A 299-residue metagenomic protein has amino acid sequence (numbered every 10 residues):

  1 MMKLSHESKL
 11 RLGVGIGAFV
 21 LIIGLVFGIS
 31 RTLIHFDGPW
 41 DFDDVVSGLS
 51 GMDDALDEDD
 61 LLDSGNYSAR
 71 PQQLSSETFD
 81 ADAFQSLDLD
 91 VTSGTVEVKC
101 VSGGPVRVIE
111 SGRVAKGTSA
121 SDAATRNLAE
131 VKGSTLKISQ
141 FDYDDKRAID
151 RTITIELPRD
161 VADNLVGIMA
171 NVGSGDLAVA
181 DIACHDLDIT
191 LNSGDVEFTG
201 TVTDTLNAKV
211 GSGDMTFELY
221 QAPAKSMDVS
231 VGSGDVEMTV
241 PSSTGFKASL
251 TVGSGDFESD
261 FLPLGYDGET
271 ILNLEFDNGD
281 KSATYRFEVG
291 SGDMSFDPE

Functional and structural regions predicted by a protein language model:
M2-D122, Y143-D163, L262-S282: Short acidic/polar N-terminal linker immediately downstream of export determinants
D43-D44, D53-D63, D176, D195 (+4 more regions): Asp/Glu-rich intrinsically disordered low-complexity tracts
V45, D57, T118-S119, G167 (+4 more regions): Low-complexity segments enriched in small/polar residues
Y67-A69, Q85-T92, V108-I109, T135-S139 (+7 more regions): Well-ordered beta-strand segments characteristic of repetitive beta-sheet solenoids
R70, T78-D80, L89, K99 (+14 more regions): Sterically constrained small-residue positions within well-ordered secondary structures of folded domains
S75-T78, T95-C100, R126-L128, T152-V161 (+6 more regions): Short, T/G/N/S-enriched strand-turn elements that build extracellular solenoid repeat scaffolds
D122-A124, V131-K132, S139: Signal peptide-directed extracytoplasmic domains
G200-E299: Short, surface-exposed interaction patches in beta-rich subdomains that mediate adhesion/assembly near membranes
